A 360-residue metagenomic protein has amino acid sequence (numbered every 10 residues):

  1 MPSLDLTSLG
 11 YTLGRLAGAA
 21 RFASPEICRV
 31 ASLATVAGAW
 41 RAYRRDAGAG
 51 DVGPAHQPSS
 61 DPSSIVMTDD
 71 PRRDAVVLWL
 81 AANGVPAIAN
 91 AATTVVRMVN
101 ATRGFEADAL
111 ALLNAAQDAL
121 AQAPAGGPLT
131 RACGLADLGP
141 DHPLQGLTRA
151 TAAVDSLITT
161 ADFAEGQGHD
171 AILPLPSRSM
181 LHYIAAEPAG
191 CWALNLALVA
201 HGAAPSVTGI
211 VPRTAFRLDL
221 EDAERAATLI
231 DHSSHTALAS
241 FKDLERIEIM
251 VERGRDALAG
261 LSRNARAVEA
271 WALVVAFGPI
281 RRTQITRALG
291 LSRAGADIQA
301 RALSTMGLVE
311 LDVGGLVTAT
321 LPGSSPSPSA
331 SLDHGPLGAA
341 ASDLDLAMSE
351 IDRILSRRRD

Functional and structural regions predicted by a protein language model:
M1-S156, A171-L173, M180, L332 (+1 more regions): N-terminal structured helix/loop subdomain that forms the ligand-binding/catalytic interface in diverse enzymes
I27, F277-A288: Short acidic, hydrophobic short linear motifs in intrinsically disordered regions
Q145-R225: Eukaryotic partner-binding/assembly regions in large regulatory complexes
A239-E269: Short alpha-helical segments that sit at the start of domains
L258-N264, G314-G335: Short, cationic-aromatic polyanion-contact patches
E269-F277: Short amphipathic alpha-helical elements of helix-turn-helix/winged-helix folds
I280, S304-G315: A short, conserved structural fragment
L291-A302: Short amphipathic alpha-helical interaction segments
